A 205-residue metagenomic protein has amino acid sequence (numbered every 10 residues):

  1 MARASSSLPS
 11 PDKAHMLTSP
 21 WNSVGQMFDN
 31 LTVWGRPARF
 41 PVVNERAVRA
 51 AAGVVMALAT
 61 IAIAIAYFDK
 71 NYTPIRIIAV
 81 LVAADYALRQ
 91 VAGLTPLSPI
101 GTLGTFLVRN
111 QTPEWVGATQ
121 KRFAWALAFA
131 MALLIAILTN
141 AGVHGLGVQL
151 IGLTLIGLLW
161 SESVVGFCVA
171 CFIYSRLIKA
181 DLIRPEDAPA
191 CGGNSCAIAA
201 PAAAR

Functional and structural regions predicted by a protein language model:
A2-R3, L8-R205: Membrane-interfacial helix-loop segments of redox and metal-homeostasis proteins, especially TM-loop-TM junctions
